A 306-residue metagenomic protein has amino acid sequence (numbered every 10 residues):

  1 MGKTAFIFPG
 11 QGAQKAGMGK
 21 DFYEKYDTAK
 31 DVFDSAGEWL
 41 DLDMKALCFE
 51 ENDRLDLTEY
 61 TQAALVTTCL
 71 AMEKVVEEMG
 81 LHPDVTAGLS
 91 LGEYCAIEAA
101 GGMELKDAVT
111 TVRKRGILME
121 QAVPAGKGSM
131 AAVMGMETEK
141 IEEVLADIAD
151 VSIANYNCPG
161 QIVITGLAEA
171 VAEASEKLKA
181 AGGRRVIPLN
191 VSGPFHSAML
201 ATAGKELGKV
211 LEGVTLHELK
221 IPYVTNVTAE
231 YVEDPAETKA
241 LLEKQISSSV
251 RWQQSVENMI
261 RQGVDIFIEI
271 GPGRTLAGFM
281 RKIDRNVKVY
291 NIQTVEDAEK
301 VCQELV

Functional and structural regions predicted by a protein language model:
M1-G2, G213, H217-Y231, E237 (+3 more regions): Cys-dependent protein tyrosine phosphatase-like superfamily
G2-K140, R185, I266-E296: FabD-like malonyl-/acyl-CoA
Q11-A13, L40, A100-S247: Alpha/beta catalytic cores of group-transfer enzymes, especially the acyltransferase/condensing modules of polyketide
C48, L145, S175, M280 (+1 more regions): Short, flexible helix/strand-to-coil boundary loops that buttress conserved ligand/catalytic motifs in alpha/beta
E77, K179, I260-R261: Non-catalytic positions within long, well-ordered alpha-helices that form the structural scaffold/packing of enzyme
